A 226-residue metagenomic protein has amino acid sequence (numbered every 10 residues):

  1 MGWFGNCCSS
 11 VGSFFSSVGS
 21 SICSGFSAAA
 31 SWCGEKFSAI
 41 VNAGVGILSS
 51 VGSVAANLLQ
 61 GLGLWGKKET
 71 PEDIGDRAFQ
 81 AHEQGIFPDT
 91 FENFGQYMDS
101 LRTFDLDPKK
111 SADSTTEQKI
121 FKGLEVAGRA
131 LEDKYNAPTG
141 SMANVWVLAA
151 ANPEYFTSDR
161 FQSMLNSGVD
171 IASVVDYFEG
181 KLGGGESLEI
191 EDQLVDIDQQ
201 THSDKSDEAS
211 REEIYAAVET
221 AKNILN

Functional and structural regions predicted by a protein language model:
M1-P108: Membrane- and interface-active hydrophobic/amphipathic segments that mediate membrane binding, fusion, translocation
L58-I214: Amphipathic, membrane-inserting segments
A209-N226: Proline-poor, low-complexity alpha-helical tail modules
